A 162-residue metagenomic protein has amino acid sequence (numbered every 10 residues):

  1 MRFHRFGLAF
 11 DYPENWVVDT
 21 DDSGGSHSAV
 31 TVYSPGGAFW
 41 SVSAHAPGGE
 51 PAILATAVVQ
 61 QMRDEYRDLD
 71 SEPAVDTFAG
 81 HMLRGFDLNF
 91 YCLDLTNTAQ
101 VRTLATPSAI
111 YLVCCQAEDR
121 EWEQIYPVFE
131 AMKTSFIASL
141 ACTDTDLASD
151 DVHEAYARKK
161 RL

Functional and structural regions predicted by a protein language model:
M1-R5, S108, W122: Short, charged low-complexity linear motifs
R2, N15-D22, R63-F78, S139: Short secondary-structure junctions
R2-Q60, Y156: Secretory pathway targeting signatures of secreted, lumenal, and periplasmic proteins
E14-N15, Y33-G37, A79-H81, L104-I110: Short, solvent-exposed coil/turn segments at beta-strand boundaries
W16, V113-L162: Surface-exposed amphipathic alpha-helical segments
G36-V42, G49-E50, L93-N97, R120-Q124: Short, surface-exposed beta-strand/loop "edge" segments at domain boundaries and coil↔beta transitions
V42-A44, A109-E118: Short, well-ordered beta-strand elements
V58-S108, V152-R161: Signature of long, low-cysteine stretches enriched in small and polar/charged residues
